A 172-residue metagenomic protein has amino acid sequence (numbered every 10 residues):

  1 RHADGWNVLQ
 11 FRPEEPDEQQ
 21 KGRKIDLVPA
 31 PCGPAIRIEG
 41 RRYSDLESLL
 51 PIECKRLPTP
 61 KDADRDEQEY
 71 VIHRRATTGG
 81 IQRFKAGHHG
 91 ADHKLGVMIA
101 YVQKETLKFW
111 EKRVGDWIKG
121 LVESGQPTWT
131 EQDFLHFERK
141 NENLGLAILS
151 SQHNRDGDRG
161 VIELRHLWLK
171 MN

Functional and structural regions predicted by a protein language model:
R1-A30: A short acidic/basic microdomain associated with nuclease active sites
F11-E18, A35-R42, K85-H88, N154-R155: Catalytic micro-motifs at enzyme active sites that drive phosphoryl/nucleotidyl and oxygen chemistry
R23, S48, I162: Residues that flank catalytic or metal-binding motifs in active/ligand-binding sites
L27, S48-T59: Conserved catalytic cores of phosphodiester-cleaving nucleases, focusing on short active-site segments
A30, C54, A100-Q103: Short His-Asn-centered micro-motif
I36-I38, T59-G80: Active-site-adjacent loop/helix micro-motif of nuclease/hydrolase catalytic cores
L50, K94-Y101: Hydrophobic beta-strand segments of well-ordered beta-sheets in folded domains
K61, Q68-R74, G87-L95, E105-N172: C-terminal tail/extension regions appended to the core domain(s) of diverse proteins
